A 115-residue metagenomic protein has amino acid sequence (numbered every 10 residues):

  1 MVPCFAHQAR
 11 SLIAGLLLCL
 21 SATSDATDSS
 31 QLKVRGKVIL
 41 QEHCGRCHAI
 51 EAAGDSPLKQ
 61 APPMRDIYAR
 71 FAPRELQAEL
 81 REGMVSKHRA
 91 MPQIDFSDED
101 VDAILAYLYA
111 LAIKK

Functional and structural regions predicted by a protein language model:
V2-I13: Bacterial N-terminal signal peptides that target proteins for export
S11-S21: Bacterial N-terminal signal peptides
A22-I39: Electrostatic cytochrome c docking/interface patches
L32, L40, A72, L76 (+1 more regions): Stable alpha-helical elements in mature extracytoplasmic
G36, Q41-I50, I104: The canonical Cys-X-X-Cys-His
K37, E51-R81: Gly/Gly-Pro-rich "capping" loops immediately C-terminal to redox-active cysteine motifs in periplasmic/lumenal
L58-D66, R81-L111: Axial heme c-ligation environment in periplasmic c-type cytochrome domains
K114-K115: Short, solvent-exposed mixed-charge patches
